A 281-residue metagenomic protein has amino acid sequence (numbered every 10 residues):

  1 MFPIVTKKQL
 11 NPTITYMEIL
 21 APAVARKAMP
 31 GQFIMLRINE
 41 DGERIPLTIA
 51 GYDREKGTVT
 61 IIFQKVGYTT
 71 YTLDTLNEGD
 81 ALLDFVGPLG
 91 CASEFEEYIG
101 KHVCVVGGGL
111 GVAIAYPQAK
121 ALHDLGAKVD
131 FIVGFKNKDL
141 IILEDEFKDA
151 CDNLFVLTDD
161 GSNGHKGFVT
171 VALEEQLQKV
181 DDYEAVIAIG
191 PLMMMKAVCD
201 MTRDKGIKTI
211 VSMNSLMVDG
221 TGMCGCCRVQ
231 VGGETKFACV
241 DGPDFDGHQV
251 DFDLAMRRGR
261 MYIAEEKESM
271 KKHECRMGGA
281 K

Functional and structural regions predicted by a protein language model:
M1-D80: Ferredoxin-reductase
L36, D84-F85, V229: A generic structural signal for residues embedded in beta-strands
N39, G87-P88, G232: Short, surface-exposed secondary-structure boundary micro-motifs
G42-G51, L89-E97, C239: Short, Lys/Arg- and Gly-enriched loop/turn segments at beta-strand edges
Y71-L216: FNR/FR-type flavoprotein reductase catalytic core
I114, L192, N214-D244, K272-A280: Local cysteine-cluster metal-coordination motifs and their immediate loop/turn environment, predominantly Fe-S cluster
Q230-A264: Non-heme iron-sulfur electron-transfer modules
G259-K281: Long, charge-rich boundary regions
